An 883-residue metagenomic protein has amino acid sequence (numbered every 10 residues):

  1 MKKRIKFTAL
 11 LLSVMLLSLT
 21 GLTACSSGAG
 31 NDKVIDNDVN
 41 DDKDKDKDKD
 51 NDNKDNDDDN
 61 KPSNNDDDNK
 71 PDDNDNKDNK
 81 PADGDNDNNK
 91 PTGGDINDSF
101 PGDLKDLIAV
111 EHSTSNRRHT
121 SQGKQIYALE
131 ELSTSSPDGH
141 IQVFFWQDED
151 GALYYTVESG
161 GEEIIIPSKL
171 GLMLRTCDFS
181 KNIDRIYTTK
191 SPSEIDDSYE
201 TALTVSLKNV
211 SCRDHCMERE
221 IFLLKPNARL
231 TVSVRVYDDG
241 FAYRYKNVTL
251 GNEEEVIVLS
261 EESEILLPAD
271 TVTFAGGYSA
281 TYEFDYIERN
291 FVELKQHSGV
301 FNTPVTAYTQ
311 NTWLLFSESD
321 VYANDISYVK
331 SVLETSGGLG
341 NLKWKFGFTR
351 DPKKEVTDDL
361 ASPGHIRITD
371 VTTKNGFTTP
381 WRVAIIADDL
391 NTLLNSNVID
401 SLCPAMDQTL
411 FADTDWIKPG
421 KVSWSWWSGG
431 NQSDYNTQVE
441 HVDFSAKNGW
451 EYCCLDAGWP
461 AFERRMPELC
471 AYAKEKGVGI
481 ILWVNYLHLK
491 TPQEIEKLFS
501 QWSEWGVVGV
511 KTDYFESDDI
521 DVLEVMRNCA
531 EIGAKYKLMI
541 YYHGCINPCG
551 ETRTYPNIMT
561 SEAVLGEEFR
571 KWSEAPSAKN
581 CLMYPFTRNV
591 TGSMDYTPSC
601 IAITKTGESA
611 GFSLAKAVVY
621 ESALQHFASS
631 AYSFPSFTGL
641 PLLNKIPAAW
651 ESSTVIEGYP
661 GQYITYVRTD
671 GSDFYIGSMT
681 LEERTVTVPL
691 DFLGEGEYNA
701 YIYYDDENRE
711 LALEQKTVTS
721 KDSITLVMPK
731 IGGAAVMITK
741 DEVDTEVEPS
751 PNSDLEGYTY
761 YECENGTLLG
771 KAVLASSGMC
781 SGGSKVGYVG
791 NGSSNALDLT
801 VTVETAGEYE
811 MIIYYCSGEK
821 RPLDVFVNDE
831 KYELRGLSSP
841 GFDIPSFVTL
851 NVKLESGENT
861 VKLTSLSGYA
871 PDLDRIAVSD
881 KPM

Functional and structural regions predicted by a protein language model:
T20-V34: Sec-dependent signal peptide cleavage junction
S27, L107-D400, E710: N-terminal accessory beta-strand-rich subdomains and adjacent acidic, glycine-rich linkers that precede catalytic cores
I221, S629-Y675, M679, N708-A712 (+1 more regions): Glycan-recognition and catalytic regions of carbohydrate-active enzymes
K374-F444, N448, Y452: An acidic-aromatic substrate-binding cleft motif
A457-S609: Aromatic- and carboxylate-enriched substrate-binding clefts and catalytic-loop regions of carbohydrate-active enzymes
Y659-E695, A734-M737, Y809-I812, E819: Carbohydrate-binding surface patches
T717-P749, V861: C-terminal beta-strand-rich structural cap/linker in extracellular carbohydrate-active enzymes
T745-M883: Extracytoplasmic
